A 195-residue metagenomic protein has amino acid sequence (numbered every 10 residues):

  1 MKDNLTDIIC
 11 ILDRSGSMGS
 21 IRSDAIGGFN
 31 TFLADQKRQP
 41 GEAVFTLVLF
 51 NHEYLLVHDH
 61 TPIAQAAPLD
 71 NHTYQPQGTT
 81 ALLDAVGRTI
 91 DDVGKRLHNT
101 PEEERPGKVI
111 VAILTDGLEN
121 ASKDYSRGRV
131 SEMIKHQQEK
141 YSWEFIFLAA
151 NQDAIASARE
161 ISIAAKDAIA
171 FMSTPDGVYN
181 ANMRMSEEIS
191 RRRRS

Functional and structural regions predicted by a protein language model:
M1-S195: Acidic, low-complexity intrinsically disordered regions
